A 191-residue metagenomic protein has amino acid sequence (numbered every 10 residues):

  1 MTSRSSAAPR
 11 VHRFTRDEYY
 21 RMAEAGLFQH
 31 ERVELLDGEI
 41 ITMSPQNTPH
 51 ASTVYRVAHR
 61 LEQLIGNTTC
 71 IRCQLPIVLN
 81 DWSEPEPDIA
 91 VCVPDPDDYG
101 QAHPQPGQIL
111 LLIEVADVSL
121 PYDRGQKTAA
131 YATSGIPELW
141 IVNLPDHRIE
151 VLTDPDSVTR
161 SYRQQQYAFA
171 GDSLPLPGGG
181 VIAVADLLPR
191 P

Functional and structural regions predicted by a protein language model:
M1-P191: Gly/Pro/Ser/Thr-rich low-complexity, intrinsically disordered segments predominantly at protein N-termini
